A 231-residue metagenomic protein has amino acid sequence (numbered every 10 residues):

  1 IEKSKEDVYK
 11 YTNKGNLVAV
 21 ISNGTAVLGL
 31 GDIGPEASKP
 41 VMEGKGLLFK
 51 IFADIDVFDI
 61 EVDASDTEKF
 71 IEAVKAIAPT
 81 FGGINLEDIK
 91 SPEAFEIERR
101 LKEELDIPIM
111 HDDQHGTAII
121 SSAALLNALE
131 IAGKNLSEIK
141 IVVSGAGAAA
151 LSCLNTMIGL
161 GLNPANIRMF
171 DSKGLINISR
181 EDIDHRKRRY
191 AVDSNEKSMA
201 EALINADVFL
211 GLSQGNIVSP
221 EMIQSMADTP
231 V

Functional and structural regions predicted by a protein language model:
I1-I109: N-terminal ligand-binding/catalytic initiation module
E2-D7, N155, S194-E196, I217-S219: Glycine-rich, charged/polar anion/phosphate-binding loops that engage phosphate groups from diverse ligands
L28, I33-A53, H111, I119-L210: Glycine-rich phosphate/diphosphate-binding loop of Rossmann-like nucleotide-binding domains
A64-F70, S91-A94, Q114-I119, L175 (+1 more regions): Short acidic loop-to-helix transition motifs that present clustered carboxylates
A78, L136, A202-L203, I223-M226: A short, aliphatic-rich alpha-helical micro-motif
N85, I109-D112, V208-V231: ADP-ribose/adenylate-binding Rossmann-like module
